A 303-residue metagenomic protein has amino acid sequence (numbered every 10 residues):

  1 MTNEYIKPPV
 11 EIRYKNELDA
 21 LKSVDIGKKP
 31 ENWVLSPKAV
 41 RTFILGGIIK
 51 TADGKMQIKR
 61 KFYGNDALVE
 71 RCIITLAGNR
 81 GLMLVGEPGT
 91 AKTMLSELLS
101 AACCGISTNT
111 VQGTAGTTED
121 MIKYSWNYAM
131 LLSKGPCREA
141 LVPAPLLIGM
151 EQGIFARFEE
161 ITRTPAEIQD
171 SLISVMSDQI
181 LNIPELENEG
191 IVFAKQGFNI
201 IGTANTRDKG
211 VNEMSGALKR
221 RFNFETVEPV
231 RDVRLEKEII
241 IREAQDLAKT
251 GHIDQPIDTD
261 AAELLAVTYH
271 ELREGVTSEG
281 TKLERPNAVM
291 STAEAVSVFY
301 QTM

Functional and structural regions predicted by a protein language model:
T2-H252, P256: AAA+ P-loop NTPase catalytic core and its hallmark functional loops
D66, K237, E243-M303: Conserved AAA+ ATPase small/helical "lid" subdomain
